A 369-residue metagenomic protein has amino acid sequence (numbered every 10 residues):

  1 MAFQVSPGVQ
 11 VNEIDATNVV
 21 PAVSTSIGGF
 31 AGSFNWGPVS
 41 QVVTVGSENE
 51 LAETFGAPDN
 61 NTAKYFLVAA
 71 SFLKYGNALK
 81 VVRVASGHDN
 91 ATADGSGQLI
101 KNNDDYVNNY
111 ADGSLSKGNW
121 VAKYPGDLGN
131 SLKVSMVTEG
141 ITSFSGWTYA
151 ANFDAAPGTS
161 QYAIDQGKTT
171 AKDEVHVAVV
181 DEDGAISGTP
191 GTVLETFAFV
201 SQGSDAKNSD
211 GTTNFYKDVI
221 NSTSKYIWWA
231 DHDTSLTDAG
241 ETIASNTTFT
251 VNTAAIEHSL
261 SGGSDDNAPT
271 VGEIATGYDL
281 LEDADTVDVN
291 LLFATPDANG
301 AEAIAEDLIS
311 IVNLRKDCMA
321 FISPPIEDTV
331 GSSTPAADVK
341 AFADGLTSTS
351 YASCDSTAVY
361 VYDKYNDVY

Functional and structural regions predicted by a protein language model:
M1-Y369: A glycine- and small-residue-enriched flexible loop/hinge signal that marks low-structured segments
